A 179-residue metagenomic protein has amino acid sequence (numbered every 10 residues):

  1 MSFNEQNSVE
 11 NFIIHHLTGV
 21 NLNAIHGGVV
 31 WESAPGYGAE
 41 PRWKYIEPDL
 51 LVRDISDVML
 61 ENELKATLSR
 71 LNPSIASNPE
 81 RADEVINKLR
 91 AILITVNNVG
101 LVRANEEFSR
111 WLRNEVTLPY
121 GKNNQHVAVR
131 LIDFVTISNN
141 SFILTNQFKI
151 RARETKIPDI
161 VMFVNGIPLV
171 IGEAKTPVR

Functional and structural regions predicted by a protein language model:
M1-R179: An alpha-helical interface "stripe"
